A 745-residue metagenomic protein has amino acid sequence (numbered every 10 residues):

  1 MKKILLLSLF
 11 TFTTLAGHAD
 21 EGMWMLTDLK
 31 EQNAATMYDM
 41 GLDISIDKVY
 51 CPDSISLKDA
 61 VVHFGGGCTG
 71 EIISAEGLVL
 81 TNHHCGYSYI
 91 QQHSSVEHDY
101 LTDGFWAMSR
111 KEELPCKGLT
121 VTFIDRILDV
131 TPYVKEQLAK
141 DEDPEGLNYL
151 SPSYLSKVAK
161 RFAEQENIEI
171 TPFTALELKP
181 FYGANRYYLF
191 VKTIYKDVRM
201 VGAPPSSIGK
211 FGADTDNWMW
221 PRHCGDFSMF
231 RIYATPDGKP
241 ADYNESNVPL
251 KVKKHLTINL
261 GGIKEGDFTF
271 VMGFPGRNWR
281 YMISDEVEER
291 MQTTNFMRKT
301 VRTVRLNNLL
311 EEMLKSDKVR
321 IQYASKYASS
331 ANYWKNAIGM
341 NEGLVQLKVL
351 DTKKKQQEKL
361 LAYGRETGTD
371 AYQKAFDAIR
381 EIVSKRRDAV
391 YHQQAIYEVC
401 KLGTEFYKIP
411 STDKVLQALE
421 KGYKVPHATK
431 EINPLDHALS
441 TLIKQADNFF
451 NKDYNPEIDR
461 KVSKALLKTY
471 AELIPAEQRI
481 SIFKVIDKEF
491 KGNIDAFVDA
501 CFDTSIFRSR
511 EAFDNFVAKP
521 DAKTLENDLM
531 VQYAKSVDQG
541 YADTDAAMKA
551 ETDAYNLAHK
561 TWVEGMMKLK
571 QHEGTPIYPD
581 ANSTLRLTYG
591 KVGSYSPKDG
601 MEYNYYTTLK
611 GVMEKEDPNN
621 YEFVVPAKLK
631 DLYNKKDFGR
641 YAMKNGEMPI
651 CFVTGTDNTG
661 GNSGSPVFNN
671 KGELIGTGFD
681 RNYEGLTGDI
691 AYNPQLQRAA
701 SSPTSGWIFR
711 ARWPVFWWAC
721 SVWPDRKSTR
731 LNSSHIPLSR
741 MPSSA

Functional and structural regions predicted by a protein language model:
M1-I4: Positively charged n-region of N-terminal signal peptides that target proteins for export
S8, L15-R730, R740-A745: Terminal presequence/propeptide segments associated with secretion/organelle targeting and zymogen/polyprotein
I736: Extended, polar beta-sheet/loop recognition surfaces of beta-rich domains that mediate binding to diverse ligands
